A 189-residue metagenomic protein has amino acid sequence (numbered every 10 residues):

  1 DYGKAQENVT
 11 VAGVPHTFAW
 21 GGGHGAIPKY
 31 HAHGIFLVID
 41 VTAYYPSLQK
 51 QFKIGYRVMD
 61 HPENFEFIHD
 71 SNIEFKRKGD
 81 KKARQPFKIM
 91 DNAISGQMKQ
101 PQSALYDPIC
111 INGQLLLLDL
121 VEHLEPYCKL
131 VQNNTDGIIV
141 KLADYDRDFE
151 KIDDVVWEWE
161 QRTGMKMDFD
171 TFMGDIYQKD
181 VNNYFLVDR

Functional and structural regions predicted by a protein language model:
D1-L37, V41-K50, Q85-L115, D119-E122 (+3 more regions): Common nucleic-acid-contacting/processivity interface regions adjacent to the catalytic cores of nucleic-acid enzymes
Y44-G96: Metal-dependent catalytic core segments for phosphate chemistry
Q49-K53, N134-T135, I152-V155: Composition- and surface-driven signal marking solvent-exposed, interaction-prone regions in large proteins
M98, K141-R189: C-terminal polymerase-core module
H123-Y127: A structural motif corresponding to the C-terminal end of an alpha-helix and its immediate exit/capping segment
K129-N134, F169: Short beta-strand
